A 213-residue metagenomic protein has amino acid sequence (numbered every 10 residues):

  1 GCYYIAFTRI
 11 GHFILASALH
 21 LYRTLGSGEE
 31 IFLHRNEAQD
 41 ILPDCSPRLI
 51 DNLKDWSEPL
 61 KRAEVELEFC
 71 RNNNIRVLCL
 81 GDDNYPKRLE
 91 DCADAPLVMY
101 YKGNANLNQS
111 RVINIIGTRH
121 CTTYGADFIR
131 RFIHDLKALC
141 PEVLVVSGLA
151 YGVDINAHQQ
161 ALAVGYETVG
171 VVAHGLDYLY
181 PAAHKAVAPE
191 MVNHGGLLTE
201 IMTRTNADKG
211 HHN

Functional and structural regions predicted by a protein language model:
G1-R130, H134: Short, positively charged patches
C79-N213: Glycine-biased, small-residue-rich flexible motifs in mid-sequence functional cores and linkers
